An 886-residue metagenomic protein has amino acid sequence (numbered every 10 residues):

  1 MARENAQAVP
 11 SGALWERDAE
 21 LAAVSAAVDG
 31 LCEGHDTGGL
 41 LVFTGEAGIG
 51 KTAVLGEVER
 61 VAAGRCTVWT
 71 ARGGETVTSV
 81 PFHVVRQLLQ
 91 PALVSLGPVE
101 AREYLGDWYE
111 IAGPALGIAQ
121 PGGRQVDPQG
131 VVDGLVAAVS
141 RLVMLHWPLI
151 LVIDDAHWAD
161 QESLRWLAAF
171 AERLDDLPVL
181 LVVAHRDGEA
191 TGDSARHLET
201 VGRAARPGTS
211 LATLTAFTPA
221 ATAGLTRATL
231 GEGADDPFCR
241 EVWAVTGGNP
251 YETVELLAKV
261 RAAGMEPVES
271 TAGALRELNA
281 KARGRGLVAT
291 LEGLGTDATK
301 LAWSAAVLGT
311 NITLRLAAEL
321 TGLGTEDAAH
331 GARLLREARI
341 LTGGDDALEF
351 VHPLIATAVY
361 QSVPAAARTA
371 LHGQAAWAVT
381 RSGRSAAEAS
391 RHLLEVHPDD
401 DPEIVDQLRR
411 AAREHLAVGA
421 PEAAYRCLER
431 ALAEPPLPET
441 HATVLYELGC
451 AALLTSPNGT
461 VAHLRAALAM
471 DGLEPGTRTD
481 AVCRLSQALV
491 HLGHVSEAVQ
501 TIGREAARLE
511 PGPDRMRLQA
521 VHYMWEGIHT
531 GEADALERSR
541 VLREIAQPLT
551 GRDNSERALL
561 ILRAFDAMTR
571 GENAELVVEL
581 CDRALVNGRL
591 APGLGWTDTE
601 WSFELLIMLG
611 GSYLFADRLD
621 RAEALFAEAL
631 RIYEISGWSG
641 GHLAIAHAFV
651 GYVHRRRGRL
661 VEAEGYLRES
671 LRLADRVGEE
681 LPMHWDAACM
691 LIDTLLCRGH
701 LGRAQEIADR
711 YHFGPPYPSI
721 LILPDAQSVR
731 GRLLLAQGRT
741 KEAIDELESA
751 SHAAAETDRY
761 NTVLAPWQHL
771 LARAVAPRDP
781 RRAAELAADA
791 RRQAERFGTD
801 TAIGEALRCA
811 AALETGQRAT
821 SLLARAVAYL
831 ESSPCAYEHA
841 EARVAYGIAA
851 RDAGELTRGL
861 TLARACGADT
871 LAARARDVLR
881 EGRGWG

Functional and structural regions predicted by a protein language model:
M1-A27, E110-G123, R276, A280-R283 (+1 more regions): Conserved adenine-nucleotide phosphate-binding loops and their immediately adjacent elements
A2-R3, H83-I150, G208, A223 (+2 more regions): Conserved Walker-type P-loop NTP-binding/catalytic site
L40, V54-V58, H330-G331, A347-F350 (+12 more regions): Extended alpha-helical scaffolding segments used for macromolecular assembly and cargo binding
E46-S79, H83-R86: P-loop NTPase Walker A phosphate-binding motif
A63-G64, P98, G202, W243 (+7 more regions): Internal alpha-solenoid helical repeat scaffolds
H83, D175-E241, V245, E252-E255 (+2 more regions): Alpha-helical sensor/transducer elements of the RecA-like P-loop NTPase core
A221-T229, G233-R426, R430-A433, I545: Short secondary-structure boundary elements
E337, T342-G343, E422, S456 (+3 more regions): Helix-coil-helix junctions within alpha-helical repeat/solenoid scaffolds
